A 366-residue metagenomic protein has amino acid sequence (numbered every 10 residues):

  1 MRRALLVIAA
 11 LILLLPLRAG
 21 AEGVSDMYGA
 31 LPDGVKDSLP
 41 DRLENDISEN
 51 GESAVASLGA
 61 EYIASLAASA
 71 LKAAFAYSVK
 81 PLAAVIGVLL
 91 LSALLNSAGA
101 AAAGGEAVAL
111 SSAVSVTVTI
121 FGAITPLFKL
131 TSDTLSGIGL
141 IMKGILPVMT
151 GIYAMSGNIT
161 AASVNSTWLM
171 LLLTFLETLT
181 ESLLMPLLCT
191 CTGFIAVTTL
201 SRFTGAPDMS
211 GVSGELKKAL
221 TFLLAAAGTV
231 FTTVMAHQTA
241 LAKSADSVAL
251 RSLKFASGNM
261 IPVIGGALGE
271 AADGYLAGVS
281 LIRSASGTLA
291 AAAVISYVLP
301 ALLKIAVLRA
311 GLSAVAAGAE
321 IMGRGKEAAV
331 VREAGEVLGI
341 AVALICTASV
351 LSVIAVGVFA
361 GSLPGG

Functional and structural regions predicted by a protein language model:
M1-A109, G122-M142, N158-T174, Q238-T239 (+5 more regions): Gly/Ser-rich, low-complexity
P81, V85-S92, G144-M149, S182 (+8 more regions): Hydrophobic alpha-helical transmembrane segments in multi-pass membrane proteins
V114-A123, M142-T160, L179-L187, C191 (+1 more regions): Mid-bilayer segments of alpha-helical transmembrane spans in multi-pass integral membrane proteins that mediate
L169-V230: Loop-centered beta-sheet repeat module
L187-T198, L220-F255, N259-G266: Hydrophobic alpha-helical segments embedded in or immediately adjacent to the lipid bilayer of multipass inner-membrane
R202-P207, E320-A328: Juxtamembrane helix-boundary/capping and inter-helix hinge elements in multi-pass membrane proteins
L216, M322-V342: Interfacial loop-to-transmembrane junctions
S284-G325: Helical hairpin unit composed of two closely spaced alpha helices linked by a short loop
